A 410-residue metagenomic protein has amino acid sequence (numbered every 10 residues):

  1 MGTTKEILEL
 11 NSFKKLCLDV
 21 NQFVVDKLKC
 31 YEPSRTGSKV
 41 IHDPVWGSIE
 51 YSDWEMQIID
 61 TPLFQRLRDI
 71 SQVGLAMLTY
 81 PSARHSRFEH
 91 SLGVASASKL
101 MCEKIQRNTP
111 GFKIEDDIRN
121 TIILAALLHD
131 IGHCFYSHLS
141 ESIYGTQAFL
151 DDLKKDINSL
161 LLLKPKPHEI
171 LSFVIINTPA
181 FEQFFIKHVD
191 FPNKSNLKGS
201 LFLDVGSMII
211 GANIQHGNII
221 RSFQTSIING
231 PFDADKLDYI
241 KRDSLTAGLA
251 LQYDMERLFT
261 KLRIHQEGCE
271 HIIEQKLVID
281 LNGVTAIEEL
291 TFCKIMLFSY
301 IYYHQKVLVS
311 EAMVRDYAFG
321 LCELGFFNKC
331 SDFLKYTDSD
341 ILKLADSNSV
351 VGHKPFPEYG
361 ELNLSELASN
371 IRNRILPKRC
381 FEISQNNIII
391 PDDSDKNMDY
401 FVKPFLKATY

Functional and structural regions predicted by a protein language model:
G2-L124, I131-N387: Sequence-structural signature of the catalytic-core scaffold of metal-dependent phosphohydrolases that act on
D392-Y410: Short Lys/Arg-enriched alpha/beta "domain-start" segment
